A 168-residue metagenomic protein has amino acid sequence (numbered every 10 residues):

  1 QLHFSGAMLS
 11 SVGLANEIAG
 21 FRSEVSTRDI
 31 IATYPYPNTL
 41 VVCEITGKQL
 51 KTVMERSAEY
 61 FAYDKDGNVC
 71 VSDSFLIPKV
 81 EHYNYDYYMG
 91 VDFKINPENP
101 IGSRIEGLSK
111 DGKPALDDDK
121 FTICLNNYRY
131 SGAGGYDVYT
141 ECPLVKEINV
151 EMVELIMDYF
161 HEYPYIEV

Functional and structural regions predicted by a protein language model:
L2-V168: Feature captures C-terminal
